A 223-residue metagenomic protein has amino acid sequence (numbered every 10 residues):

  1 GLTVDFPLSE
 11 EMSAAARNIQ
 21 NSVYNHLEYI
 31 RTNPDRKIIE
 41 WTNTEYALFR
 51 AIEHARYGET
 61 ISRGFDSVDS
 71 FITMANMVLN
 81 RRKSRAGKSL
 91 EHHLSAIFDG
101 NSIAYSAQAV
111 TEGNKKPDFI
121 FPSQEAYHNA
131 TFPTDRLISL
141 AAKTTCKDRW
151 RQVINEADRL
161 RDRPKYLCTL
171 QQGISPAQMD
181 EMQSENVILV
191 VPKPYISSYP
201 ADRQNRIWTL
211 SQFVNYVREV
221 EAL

Functional and structural regions predicted by a protein language model:
G1-K88: Interdomain/boundary linker segments immediately adjacent to catalytic/signaling cores
S67-K115: Acidic-basic catalytic patches of nuclease active cores, encompassing PD-(D/E)XK and other metal-cofactor nuclease
H92, K116-D118, W150-V153, P176-D180: A short acidic (Asp/Glu
F98, F119-T144, Q152-N155: Conserved catalytic cores of phosphodiester-cleaving nucleases, focusing on short active-site segments
I138-S139, R163-T169, N186-L189: Hydrophobic beta-strand segments of well-ordered beta-sheets in folded domains
T144-D148, Q171-G173: Short beta->alpha connector loops
W150-L167: Short, charged, amphipathic alpha-helix that recurs within catalytic cores of restriction-modification and other
Q172-L223: Domain-level recognition of nuclease-like catalytic cores that cleave nucleotide substrates
